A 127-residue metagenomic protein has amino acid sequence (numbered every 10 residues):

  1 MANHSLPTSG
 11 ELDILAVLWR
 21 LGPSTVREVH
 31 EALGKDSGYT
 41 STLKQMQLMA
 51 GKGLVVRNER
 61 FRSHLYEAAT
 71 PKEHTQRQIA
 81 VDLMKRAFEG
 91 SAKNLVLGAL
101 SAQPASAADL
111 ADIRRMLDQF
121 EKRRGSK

Functional and structural regions predicted by a protein language model:
M1-L15, H74, E89, Q119 (+1 more regions): Short alpha-helical segments that sit at the start of domains
L12-L18, V96-L97: Hydrophobic residues on short alpha-helical segments
V17-T25: Short capping segments at the starts of secondary-structure elements
S24-L33: Short acidic, hydrophobic short linear motifs in intrinsically disordered regions
L43-Q47: Short, hydrophobic-biased segments on the C-terminal half of alpha helices that form "recognition helices"
G53: Glycine-centered, phosphate/nucleic-acid-interacting loop/turn motifs that mediate DNA/RNA or nucleotide
E59-L65, T70-K72: Short, Lys/Arg-rich nucleic-acid/phosphate-binding segment
Q76-R123: Amphipathic alpha-helical dimerization/coiled-coil segments that flank or bridge DNA-binding/regulatory modules
